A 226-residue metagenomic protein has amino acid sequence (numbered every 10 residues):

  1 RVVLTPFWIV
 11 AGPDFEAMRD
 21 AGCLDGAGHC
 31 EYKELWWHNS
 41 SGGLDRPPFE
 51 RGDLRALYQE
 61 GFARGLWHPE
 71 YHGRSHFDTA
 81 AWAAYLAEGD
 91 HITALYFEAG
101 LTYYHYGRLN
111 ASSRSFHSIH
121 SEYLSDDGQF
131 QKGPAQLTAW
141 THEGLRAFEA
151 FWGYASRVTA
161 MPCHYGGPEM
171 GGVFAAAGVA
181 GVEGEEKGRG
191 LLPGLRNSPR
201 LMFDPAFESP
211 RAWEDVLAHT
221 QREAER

Functional and structural regions predicted by a protein language model:
R1-V158, H164-S198, E214-E225: Catalytic alpha-helical scaffold of carbohydrate-active enzymes acting on polysaccharides/glycoconjugates
F203-A212: A recognition module on extended beta-rich or small alphabeta surfaces enriched in W/G with H and D/E
